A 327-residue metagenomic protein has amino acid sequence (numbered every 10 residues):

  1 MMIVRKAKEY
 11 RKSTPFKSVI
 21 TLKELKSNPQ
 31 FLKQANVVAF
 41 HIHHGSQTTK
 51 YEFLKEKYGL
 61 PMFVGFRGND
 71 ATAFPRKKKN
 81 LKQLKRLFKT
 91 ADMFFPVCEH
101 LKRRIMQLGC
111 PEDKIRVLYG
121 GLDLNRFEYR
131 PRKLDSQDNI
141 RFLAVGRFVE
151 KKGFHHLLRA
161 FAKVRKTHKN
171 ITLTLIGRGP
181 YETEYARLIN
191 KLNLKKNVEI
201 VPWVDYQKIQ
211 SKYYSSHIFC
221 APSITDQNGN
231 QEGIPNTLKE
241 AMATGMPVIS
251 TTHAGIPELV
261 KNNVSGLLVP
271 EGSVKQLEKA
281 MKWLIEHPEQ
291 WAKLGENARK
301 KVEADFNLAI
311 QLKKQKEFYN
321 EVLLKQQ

Functional and structural regions predicted by a protein language model:
F74-K78, M106, E112, L122-D138 (+1 more regions): Acidic anion/phosphate-binding donor-loop and adjacent secondary structure in glycosyltransferase catalytic cores
H100, G121: Carbohydrate-associated surface elements
L134-F161, L173-T174: Conserved donor-binding/catalytic core segment of Leloir-type glycosyltransferases
A186-Q207: Nucleotide-activated donor-binding/catalytic signature segment of Leloir-type glycosyltransferases, i.e., the conserved
W203-V204, S211-S216: Short alpha-helical donor nucleotide-sugar binding micro-motif in glycosyltransferases
Y214-G229, M246: Acidic donor-binding loop of glycosyltransferase active sites
L238-A243, P247-S250, V260: Short hydrophobic beta-strand element within catalytic cores of glycosyltransferases and related nucleotide-activated
L259-N263, L267-V274, W283-E289: Conserved acidic donor-binding segment of nucleotide-sugar-dependent glycosyltransferases
